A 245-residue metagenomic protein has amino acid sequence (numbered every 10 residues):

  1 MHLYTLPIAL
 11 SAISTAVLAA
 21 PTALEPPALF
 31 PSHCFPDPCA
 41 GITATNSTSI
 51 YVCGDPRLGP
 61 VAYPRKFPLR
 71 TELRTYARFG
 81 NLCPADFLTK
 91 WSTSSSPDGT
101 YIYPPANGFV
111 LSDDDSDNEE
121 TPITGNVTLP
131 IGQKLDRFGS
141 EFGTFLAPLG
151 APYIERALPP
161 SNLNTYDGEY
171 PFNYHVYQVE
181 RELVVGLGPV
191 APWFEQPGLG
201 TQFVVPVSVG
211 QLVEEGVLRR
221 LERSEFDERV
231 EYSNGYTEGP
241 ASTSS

Functional and structural regions predicted by a protein language model:
M1-E25, S245: Fungal secretory targeting signals
Y4, S11-I13, V127, G139 (+1 more regions): A generic structural signal for short, solvent-exposed coil/turn residues that cap or connect secondary-structure
A20-D117, F138-G143, P152-S245: Conserved NAD+-utilizing ADP-ribose enzyme module
T124, I131-Q133: Glycine-centered loop/turn motifs
L146-A147: Short hydrophobic beta-strand that contains or immediately precedes a catalytic carboxylate
